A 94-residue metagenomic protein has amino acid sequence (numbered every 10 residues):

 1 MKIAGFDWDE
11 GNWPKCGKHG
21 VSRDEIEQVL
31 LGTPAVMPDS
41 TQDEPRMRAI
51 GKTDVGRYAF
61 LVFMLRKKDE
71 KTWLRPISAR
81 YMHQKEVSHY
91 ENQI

Functional and structural regions predicted by a protein language model:
M1-I94: Ribonuclease/tRNase effector modules and their secretory precursors
